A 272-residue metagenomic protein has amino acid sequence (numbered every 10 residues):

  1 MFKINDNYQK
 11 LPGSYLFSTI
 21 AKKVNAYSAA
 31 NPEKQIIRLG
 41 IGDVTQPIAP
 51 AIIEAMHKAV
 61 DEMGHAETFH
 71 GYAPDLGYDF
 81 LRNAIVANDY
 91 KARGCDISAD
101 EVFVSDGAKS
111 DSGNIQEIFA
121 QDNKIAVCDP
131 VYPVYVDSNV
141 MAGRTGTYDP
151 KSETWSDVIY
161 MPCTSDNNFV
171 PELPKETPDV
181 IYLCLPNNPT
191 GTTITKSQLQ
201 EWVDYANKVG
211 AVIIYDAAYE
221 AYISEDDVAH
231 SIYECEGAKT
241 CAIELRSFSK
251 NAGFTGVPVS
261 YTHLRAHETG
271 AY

Functional and structural regions predicted by a protein language model:
F2-D106: N-terminal small-domain helix-loop-helix segment of the aminotransferase-like
N31, K208-V209: Helix C-cap/helix->beta junction micro-motif
T45-A49, P189-T192, A221-Y222, G253-F254: Short catalytic/ligand-binding loop motif for oxyanion handling, primarily in non-cytosolic enzymes, centered on
A66-Y205, E220-K239, I243, H263: Conserved core of the PLP fold type I
A217: Walker B catalytic acidic pair
A238-G256, R265: Active-site PLP-lysine loop of aminotransferase-like
T262-T269: Conserved small/polar residues in nucleotide/adenosyl-binding loops
